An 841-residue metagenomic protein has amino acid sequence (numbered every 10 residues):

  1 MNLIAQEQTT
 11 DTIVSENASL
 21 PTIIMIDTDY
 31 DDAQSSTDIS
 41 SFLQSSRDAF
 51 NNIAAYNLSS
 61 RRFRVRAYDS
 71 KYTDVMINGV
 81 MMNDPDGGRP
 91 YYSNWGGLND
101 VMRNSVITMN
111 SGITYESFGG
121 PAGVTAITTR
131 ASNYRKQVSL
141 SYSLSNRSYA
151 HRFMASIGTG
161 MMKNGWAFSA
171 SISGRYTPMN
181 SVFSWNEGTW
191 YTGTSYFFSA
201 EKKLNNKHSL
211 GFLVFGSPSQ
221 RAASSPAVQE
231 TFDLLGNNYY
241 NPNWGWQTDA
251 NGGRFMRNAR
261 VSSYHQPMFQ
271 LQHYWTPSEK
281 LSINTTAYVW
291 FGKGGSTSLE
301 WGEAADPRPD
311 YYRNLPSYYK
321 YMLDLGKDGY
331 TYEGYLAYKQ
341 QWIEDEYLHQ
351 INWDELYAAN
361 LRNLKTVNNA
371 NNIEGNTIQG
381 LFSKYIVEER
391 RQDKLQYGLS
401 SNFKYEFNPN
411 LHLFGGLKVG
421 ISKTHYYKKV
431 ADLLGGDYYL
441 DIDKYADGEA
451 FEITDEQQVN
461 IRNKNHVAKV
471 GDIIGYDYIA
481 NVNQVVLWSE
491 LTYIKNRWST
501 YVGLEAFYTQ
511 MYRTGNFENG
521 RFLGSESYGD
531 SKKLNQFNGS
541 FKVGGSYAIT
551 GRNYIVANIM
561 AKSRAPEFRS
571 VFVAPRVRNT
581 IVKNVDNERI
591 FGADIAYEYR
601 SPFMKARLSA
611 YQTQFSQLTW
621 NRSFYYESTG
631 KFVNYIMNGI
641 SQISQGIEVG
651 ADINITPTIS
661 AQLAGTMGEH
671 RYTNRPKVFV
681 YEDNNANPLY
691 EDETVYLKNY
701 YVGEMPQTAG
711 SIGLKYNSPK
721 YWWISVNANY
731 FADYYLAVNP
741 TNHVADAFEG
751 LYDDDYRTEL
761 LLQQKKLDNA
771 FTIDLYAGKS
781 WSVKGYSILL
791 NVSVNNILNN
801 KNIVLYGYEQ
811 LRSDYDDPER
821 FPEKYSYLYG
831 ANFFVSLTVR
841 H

Functional and structural regions predicted by a protein language model:
N51-I53, V80-S111, T125-R130, Y134: Short acidic/polar hinge/loop motifs at secondary-structure boundaries that mediate gating or recognition
S111, V124-M161, A170-N186, N727: Short strand-turn segments of transmembrane beta-barrel domains in outer membranes, especially the first one or two
E201, S209-Q272, G295-E388, F451-K469 (+1 more regions): Acidic/polar loop-and-plug regions of large Gram-negative outer-membrane beta-barrel proteins
A227, Q457-V467, Q510-M511, G515-R521 (+8 more regions): Surface-exposed extracellular loop regions of Gram-negative outer-membrane beta-barrel proteins, predominantly
Q247-M268, Q272, A480, S531-S540 (+6 more regions): Outer-membrane beta-barrel signature, preferentially recognizing the C-terminal barrel domain of Gram-negative
I386, H412-T550, S570, P575 (+2 more regions): Signature of Gram-negative outer-membrane beta-barrel scaffolds
Q612-Q614, Y635-T741, T838-R840: Gram-negative outer-membrane beta-barrel transporters
A661, Y730-D753, K779-H841: C-terminal beta-signal and adjacent terminal beta-strands/loops of Gram-negative outer-membrane beta-barrel proteins
